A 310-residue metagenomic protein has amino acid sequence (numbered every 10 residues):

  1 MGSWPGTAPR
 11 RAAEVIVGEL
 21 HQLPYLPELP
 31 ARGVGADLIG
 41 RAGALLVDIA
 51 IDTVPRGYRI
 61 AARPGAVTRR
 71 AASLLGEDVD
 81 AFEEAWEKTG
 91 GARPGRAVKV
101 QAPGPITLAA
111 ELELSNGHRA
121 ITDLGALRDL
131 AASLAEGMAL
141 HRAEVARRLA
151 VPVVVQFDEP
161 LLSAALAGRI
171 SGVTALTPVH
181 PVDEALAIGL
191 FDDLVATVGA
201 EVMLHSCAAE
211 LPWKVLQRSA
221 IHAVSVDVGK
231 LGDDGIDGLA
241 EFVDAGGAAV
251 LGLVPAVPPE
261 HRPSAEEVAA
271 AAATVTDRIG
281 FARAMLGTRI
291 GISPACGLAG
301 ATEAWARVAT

Functional and structural regions predicted by a protein language model:
M1-P103, T107-L127, V215-H222, G247 (+1 more regions): Alpha/beta catalytic barrel-like cores
P64-T68, S115-A132, A167-L186, H222-S225 (+1 more regions): Glycine-rich tight-turn/loop motif centered on a GG-T
V67-E84, R128-H141, E266-T274: Glycine-rich anion/phosphate-binding loops
A81-G95, L140-V153, L186-M203, A282-L286: A structural motif corresponding to the C-terminal end of an alpha-helix and its immediate exit/capping segment
V98-H118, A150-V179: Active-site-proximal loop/short-helix segments that contain or immediately flank catalytic acid/base residue(s)
V100, M138, E159, L216 (+1 more regions): Conserved, mostly hydrophobic/aromatic
V179-L186, A200-A208, K214-D234, V250-P255: Catalytic beta/alpha-barrel core
H222-T310: Catalytic-face loop-and-helix region of soluble metabolic enzyme cores
